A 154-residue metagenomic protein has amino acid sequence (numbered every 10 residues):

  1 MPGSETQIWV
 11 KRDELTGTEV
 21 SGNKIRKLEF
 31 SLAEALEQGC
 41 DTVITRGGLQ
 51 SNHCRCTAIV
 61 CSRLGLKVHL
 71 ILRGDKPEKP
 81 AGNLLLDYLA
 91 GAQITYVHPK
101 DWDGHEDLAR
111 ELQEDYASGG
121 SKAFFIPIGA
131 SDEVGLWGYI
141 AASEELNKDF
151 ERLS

Functional and structural regions predicted by a protein language model:
M1-S154: PLP-dependent amino-acid enzyme catalytic core
